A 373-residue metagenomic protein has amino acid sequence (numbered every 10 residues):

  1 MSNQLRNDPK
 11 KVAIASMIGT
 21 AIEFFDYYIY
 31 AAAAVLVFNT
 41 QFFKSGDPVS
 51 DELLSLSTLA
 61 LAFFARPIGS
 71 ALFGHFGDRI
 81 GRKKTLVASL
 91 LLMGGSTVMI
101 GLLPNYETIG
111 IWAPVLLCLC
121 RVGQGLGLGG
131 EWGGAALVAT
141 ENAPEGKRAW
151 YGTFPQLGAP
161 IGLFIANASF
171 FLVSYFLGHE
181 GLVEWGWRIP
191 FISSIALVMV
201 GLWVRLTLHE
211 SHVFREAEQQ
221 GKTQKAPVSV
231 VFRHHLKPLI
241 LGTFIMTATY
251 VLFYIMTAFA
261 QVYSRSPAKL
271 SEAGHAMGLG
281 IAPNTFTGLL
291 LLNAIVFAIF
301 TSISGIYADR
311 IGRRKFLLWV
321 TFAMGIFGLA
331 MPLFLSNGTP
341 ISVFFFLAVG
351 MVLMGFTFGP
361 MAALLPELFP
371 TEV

Functional and structural regions predicted by a protein language model:
A31-A32, H235-F297: Extracytoplasmic gate region of multi-pass secondary transporters
A34-I68, V115: Extracellular/periplasmic helix-loop-helix junction of adjacent transmembrane segments in MFS-like secondary
K44, L91-G110, F322-G338: C-terminal ends and interior cores of transmembrane alpha-helices in multi-pass membrane transporters/permeases
G69-R82, T301-R313: Helix-to-loop junctions at the C-terminal end of transmembrane segments in multipass secondary transporters
R79-L91, R310-F322: Cytoplasmic membrane-interface "Motif A"-like loop-to-helix N-cap segments of 12-TM Major Facilitator Superfamily
L103, I109-G129, I341-F356: Hydrophobic core of transmembrane alpha-helices in multi-pass small-molecule transporters, especially MFS/SLC-type
W150-S174, L197: Glycine-rich segments within core transmembrane alpha-helices of 12-TM secondary carriers
R314-M361: C-terminal transmembrane helical hairpin of 12-TM major facilitator-type secondary transporters
